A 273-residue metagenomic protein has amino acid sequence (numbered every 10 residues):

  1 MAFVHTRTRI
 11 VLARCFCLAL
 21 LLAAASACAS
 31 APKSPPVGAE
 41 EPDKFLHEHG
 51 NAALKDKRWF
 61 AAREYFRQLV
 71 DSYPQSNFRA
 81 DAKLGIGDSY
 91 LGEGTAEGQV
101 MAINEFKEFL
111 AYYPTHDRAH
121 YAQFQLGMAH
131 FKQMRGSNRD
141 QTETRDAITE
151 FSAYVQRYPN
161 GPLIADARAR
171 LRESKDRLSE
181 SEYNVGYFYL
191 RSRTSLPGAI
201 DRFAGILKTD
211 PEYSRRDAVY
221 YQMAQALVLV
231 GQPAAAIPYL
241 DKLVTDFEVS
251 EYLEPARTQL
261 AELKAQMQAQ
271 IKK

Functional and structural regions predicted by a protein language model:
A2-R7, A24-K273: Acidic, polar-rich low-complexity tracts and alpha-helical solenoid repeat scaffolds
R14-S26: Bacterial N-terminal signal peptides
